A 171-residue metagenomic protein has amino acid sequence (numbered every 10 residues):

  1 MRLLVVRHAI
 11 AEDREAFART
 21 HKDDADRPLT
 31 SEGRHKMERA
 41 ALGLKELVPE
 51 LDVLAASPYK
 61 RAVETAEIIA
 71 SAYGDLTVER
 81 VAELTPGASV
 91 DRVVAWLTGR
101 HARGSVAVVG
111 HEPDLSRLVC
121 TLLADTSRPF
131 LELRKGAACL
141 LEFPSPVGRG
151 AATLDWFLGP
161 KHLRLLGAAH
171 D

Functional and structural regions predicted by a protein language model:
R2-L84, A88, P129, L133 (+1 more regions): Active-site-proximal alpha-helix that buttresses catalytic centers in soluble enzyme cores
I10, Y59, P113, S145 (+1 more regions): Short, glycine/serine-rich, charged loops/turns that create anion-binding and catalytic segments at active sites
I68-A72, W96, T121: Alpha-helical structural signal in soluble globular domains
T85-G99: Short phosphate-binding loop-to-helix
L97-V108, G150-P160: A polyampholytic, Gly/Pro-enriched intrinsically disordered region
R100-A107, E112-A137: Non-DNA-binding regulatory cores of transcription-related proteins, predominantly C-terminal effector-binding
L123-T153, G159-L163: Domain-level recognition of soluble alpha/beta enzyme cores, biased toward histidine phosphatases/phosphomutases
